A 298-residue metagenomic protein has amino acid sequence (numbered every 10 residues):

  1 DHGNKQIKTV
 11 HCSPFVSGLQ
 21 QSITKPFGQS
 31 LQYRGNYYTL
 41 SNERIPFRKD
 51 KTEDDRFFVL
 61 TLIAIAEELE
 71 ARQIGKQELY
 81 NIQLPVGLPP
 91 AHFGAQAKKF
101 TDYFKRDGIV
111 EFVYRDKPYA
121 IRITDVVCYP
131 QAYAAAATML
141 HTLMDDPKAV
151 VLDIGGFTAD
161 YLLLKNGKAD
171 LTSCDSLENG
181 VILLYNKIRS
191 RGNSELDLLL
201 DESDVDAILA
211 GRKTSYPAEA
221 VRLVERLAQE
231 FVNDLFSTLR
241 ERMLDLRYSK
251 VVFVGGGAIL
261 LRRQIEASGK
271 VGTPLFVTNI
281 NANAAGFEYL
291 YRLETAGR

Functional and structural regions predicted by a protein language model:
H2-A149, K168-I182, S203-R298: Nucleotide/phosphate-binding catalytic cleft detector across ATP-hydrolyzing and phosphate-transferring enzymes
I154-D160: Ser/Thr-glycine-rich phosphate-binding loops at phosphate-binding pockets of nucleotides, nucleotide cofactors
Y161-N166: PRPP/pyrophosphate-binding module of the type I phosphoribosyltransferase fold
N186, S190-N193: Long, charge-rich alpha-helical interaction segments
L196-L200: Short, basic interhelical loop/turn and adjoining N-cap of the next helix at nucleic-acid- or acidic-partner-contacting
